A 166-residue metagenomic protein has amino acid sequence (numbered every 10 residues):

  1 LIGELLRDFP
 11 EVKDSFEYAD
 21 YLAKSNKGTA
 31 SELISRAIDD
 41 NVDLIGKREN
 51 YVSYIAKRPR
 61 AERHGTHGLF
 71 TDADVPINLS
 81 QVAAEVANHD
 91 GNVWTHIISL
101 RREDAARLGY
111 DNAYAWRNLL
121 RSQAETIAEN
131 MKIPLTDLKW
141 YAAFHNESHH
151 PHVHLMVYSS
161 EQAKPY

Functional and structural regions predicted by a protein language model:
L1-P151, L155-Y166: N-terminal nicking endonuclease/strand-transfer module with a His-rich metal-binding environment and a catalytic Tyr
